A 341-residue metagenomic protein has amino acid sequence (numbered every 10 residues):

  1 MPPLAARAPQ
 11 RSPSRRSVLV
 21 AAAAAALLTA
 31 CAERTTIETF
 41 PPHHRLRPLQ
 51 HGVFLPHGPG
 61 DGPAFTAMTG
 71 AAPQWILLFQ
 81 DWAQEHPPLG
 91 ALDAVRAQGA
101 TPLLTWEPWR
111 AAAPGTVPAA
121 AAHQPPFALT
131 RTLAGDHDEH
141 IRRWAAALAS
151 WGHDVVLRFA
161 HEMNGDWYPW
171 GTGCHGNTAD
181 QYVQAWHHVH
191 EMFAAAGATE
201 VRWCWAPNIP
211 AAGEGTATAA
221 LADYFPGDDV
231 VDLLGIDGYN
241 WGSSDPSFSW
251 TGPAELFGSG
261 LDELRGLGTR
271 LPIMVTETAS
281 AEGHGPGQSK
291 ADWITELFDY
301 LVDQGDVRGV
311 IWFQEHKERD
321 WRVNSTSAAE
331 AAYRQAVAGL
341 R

Functional and structural regions predicted by a protein language model:
M1-P13, V20-T29: N-terminal secretory signal peptides
T36-Q84: Boundary/entry segment of secreted carbohydrate-active catalytic domains
H57-A64, H86-A91, R142-W144, I209-P226 (+2 more regions): Alpha-helical scaffolding within the catalytic cores of extracellular/periplasmic polymer-degrading hydrolases
L78, L221-T251, F313: Aromatic- and acid-rich polysaccharide-binding/catalytic face of secreted or lumenal carbohydrate-active enzymes
A91, Q98-T105, Y239-A281: Glycoside hydrolase catalytic-domain groove-lining segments
A91-V201: Substrate-binding cleft of extracellular glycoside hydrolase catalytic domains
A194-A217, P272-G283, W312: Aromatic-lined carbohydrate-recognition surfaces of secreted/lumenal glycan-active proteins
T276-R341: Substrate-binding cleft of secreted/luminal carbohydrate-active enzymes
